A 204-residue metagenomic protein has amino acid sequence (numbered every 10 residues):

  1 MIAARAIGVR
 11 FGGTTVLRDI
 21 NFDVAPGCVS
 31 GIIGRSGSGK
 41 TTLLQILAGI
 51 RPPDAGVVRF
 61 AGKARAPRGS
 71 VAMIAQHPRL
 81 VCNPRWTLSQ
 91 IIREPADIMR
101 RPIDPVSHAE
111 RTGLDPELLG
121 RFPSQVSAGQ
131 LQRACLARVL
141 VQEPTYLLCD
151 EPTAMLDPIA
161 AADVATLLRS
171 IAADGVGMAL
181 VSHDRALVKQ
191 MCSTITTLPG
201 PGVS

Functional and structural regions predicted by a protein language model:
I2, L17-D19: Conserved structural motif at the start of ABC-family nucleotide-binding domains
A48: Helix-to-loop junction immediately C-terminal to a conserved catalytic motif
A55-G69: Conserved ABC transporter NBD signature motif
H77, P84-R100: Q-loop/switch helix immediately C-terminal to the Walker
H108-Q125: Conserved ABC nucleotide-binding domain
L136: Hydrophobic anchor residue at the start of the ABC signature
L147-E151: Catalytic Walker B motif of ABC-type/P-loop ATPase nucleotide-binding domains
